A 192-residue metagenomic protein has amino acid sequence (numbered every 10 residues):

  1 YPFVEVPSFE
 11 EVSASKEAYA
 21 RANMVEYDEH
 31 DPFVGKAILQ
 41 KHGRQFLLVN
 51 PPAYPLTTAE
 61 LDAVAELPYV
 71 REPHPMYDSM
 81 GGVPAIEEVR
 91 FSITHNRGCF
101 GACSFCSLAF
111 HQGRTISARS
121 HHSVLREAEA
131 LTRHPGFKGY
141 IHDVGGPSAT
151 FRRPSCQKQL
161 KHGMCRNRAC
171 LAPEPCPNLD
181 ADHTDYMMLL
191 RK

Functional and structural regions predicted by a protein language model:
Y1-V89: Flexible, acidic/Gly-rich N-terminal and inter-domain linker regions that tether and position cofactor-handling modules
L47-N50, A63-N96, F100-K192: Conserved Radical SAM active-site core
